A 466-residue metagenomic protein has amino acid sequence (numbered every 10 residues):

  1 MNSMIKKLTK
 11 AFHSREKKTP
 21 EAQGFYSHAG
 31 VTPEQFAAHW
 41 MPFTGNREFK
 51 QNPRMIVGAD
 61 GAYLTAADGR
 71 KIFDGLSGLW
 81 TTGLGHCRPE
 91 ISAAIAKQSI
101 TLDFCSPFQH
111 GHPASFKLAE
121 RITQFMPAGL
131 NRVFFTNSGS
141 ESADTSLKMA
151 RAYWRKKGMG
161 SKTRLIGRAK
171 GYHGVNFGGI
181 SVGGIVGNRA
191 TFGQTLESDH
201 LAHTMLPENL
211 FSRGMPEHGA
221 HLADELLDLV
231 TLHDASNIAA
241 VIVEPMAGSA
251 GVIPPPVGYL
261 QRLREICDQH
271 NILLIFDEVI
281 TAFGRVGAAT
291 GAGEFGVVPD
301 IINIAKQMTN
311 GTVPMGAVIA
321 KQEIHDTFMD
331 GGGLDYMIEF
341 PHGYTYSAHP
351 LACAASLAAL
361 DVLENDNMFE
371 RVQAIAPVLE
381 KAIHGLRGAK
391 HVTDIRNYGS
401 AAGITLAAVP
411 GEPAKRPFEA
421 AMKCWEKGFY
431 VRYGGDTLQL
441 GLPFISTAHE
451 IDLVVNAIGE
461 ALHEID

Functional and structural regions predicted by a protein language model:
I5-D466: Conserved N-terminal phosphate-binding loop of PLP-dependent enzymes in the Aspartate aminotransferase
